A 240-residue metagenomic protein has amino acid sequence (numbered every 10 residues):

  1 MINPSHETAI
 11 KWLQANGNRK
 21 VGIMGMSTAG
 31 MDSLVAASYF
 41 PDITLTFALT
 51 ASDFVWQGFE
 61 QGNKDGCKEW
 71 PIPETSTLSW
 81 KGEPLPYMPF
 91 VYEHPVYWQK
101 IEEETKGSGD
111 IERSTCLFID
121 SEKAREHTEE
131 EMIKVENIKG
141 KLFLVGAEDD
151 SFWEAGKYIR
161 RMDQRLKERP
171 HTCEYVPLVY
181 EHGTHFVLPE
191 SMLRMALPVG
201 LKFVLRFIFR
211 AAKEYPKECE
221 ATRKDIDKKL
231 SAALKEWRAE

Functional and structural regions predicted by a protein language model:
M1-N16, V35, D227-K228: Alpha/beta-hydrolase active-site loop
N16-S27: Alpha/beta-hydrolase fold nucleophile elbow
G30-P41, T46-F47: Short glycine-enriched nucleophile-adjacent loop and the immediately C-terminal alpha-helix near the catalytic center
F47-V135: Accessory cap/linker subdomain of secreted extracellular hydrolases
I138, L144-G146: Short beta-strand/loop motif that positions the catalytic acidic residue of the alpha/beta-hydrolase fold
G140, E154-E168, M192-L193: Short alpha-helix in the alpha/beta-hydrolase fold that links the catalytic acid
D149-W153, T184-V187: Acidic catalytic loop of the alpha/beta-hydrolase fold
R160, H171-E240: C-terminal catalytic histidine-bearing segment of alpha/beta-hydrolase fold enzymes
